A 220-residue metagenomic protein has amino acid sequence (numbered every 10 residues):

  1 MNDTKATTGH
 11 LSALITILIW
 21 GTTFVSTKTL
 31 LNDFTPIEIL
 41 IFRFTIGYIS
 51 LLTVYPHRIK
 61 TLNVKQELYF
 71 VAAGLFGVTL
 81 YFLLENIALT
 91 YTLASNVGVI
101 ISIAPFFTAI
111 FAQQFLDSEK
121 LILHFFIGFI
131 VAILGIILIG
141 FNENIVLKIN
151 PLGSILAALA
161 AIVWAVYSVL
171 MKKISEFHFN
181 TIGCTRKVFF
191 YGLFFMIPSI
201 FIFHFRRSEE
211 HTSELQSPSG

Functional and structural regions predicted by a protein language model:
M1-E38, L147-K173, F195-P198: Glycine-/small-residue-enriched transmembrane alpha-helix faces in small-molecule transporters and effluxers
L11, L18, T23, T45-S50 (+3 more regions): Alpha-helical transmembrane segments of compact multi-pass small-molecule transporters, enriched in specific families
S12-L14, F70-G74, G98, F125 (+4 more regions): Residue-level signature of transmembrane alpha-helical cores of multipass secondary-active transporters and flippases
I19, T23-F24, L52-I101, L138 (+1 more regions): Specific transmembrane alpha-helical segments of multi-pass solute transporters/efflux pumps, especially DMT/EamA
E38-I49, G77, N86-H124, A160: Specific alpha-helical transmembrane segments that line the substrate/conduction pathway and gating interfaces
L51, V71, F111, L121-N142 (+2 more regions): Hydrophobic transmembrane alpha-helices of multi-pass small-molecule transport proteins
T61-Y69, G98-I101, L116-L138, L147-S154: Loop-to-transmembrane alpha-helix entry segments
E210-G220: Single conserved hydrophobic/aromatic residue that forms the stacking wall/gate of nucleotide- or nucleobase-binding
